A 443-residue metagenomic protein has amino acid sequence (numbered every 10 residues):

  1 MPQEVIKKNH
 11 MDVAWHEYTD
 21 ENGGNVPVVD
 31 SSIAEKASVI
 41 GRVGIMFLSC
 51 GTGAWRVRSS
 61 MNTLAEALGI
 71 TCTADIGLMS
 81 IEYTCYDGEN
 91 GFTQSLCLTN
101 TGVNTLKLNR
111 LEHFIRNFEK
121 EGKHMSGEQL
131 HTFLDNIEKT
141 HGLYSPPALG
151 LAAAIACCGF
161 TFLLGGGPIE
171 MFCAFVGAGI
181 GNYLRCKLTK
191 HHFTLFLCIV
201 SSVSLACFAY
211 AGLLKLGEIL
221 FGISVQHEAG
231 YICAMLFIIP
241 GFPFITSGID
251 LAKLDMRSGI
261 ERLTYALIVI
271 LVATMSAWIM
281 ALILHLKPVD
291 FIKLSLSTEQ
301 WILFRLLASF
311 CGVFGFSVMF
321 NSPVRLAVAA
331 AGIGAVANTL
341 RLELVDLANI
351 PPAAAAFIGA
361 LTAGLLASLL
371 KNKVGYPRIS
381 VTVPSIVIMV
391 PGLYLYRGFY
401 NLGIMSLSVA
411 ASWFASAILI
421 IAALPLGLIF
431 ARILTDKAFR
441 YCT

Functional and structural regions predicted by a protein language model:
M1-T132, N136-E138, G142: Soluble N-terminal domains of membrane-associated systems
F118-T132, P147-C157, F175-R185, A281-P288 (+3 more regions): Hydrophobic, membrane-facing alpha-helical anchors
L143-T246, M319-F320, V324, A329: Core alpha-helical transmembrane segments of integral membrane proteins
G159-L164, I180-T189, L205, A209-G217 (+7 more regions): Alpha-helical membrane-inserting segments
L163-G177, Q226-P240, I292-A308, A348-T362 (+1 more regions): Structural signature of hydrophobic alpha-helical transmembrane segments
G217-Q226, L284-E299, N401-S412: Membrane-interface helix termini and inter-helical loops of multi-pass transporters
G230-M235, T246-D250, L254-I270, G332-T443: C-terminal transmembrane helix-loop-helix hairpin of multi-pass membrane proteins
F237-F242, Y265-N349: Generic multipass alpha-helical transmembrane bundles of integral membrane proteins
